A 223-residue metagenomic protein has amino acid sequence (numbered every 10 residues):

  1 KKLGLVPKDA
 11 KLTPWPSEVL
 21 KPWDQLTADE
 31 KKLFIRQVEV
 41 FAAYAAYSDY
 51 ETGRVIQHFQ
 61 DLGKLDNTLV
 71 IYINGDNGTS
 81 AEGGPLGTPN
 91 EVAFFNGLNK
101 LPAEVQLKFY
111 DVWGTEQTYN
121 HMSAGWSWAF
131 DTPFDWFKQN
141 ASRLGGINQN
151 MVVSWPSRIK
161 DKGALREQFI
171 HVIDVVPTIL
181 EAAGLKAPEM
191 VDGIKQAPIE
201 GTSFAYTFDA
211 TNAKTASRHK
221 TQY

Functional and structural regions predicted by a protein language model:
K1-S48, L62-L65: Anion-binding catalytic surfaces of enzymes that hydrolyze or transfer phosphate/sulfate esters
K2-V6, V19-W23, I147-Q149, S154 (+2 more regions): Glycine-rich, acidic and aromatic/proline-enriched surface loops and short helix-turn segments that act as binding
G4, S48-D49, V55-G63, N77-P85 (+5 more regions): A generic secondary-structure signal for well-formed alpha-helical elements
L12-L20, I71-T79, P85-G87, A141 (+2 more regions): Short, solvent-exposed turn/loop segments enriched in Gly/Ser/Thr/Pro and often Arg
D29-R36, S154-R158, F204: Short, conserved helix/loop micro-motifs enriched in His/Cys and acidic residues
V38, A43-S48, T52, F59 (+2 more regions): Long hydrophobic segments that form regular secondary structure
Q57-W155: Histidine-centered active-site microenvironments of extracellular/periplasmic hydrolases and transferases
T115-L144, R158-Q168, I173-Y223: C-terminal cap/loop subdomain of S1 sulfatases and analogous C-terminal strand-loop tails that border
